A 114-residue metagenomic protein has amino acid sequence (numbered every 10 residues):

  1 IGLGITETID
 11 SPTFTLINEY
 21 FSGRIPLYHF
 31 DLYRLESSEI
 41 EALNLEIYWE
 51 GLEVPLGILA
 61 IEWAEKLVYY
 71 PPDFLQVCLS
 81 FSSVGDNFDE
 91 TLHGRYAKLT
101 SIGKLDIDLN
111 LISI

Functional and structural regions predicted by a protein language model:
I1: Glycine-rich phosphate-binding P-loop
I5-F21: Short beta-strand-centered segment that lines the nucleotide-binding/catalytic pocket of NTP-utilizing
T8-P12, S38-L43: Short gly/ser/thr-rich secondary-structure transition/capping motifs
L16, D31, I61: Conserved RecA-like P-loop NTPase ATPase core
I17, E36, V68: Nucleotide phosphate-binding site architecture
I25-L27, I58: Hydrophobic "anchor" residues on beta-strands that sit immediately upstream of conserved functional sites
L27-S38: Switch II (G3) loop of P-loop NTPases
I40, N44-I114: Short phosphate-coordinating micro-motif centered on Lys-Gly-acidic
